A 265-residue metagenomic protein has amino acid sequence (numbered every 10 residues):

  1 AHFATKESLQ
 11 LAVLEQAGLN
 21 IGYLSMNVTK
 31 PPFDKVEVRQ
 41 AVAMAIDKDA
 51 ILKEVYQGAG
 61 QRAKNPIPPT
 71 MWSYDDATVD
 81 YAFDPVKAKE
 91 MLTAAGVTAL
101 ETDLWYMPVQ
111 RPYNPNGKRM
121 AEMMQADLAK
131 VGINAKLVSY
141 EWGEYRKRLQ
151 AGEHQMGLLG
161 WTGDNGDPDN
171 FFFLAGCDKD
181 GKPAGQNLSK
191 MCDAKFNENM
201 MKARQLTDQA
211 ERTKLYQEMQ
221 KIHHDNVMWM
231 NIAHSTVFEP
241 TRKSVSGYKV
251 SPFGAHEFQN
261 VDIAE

Functional and structural regions predicted by a protein language model:
A1-H2, A121, N134, E141: Ligand-site clamp/hinge motif
A1-K30: Extracellular/periplasmic solute-recognition and catalytic clefts
V13-E15, Y106, N134-E141: Short beta-strand-to-loop elements that line the ligand-binding cleft of bilobed periplasmic-binding protein-like
L14, L19-G22, A43-Y74, N116-Q125 (+2 more regions): Detector for C-terminal structural segments
K30, M71, Y106-Q110, M200: Short, histidine-centered active-site or binding-site loop motifs used for metal coordination, general acid-base
F33-D34, R62-A95, R111-R119: Structural transition elements
A99-R111, K136, Q155: Short, well-ordered beta-strand elements
